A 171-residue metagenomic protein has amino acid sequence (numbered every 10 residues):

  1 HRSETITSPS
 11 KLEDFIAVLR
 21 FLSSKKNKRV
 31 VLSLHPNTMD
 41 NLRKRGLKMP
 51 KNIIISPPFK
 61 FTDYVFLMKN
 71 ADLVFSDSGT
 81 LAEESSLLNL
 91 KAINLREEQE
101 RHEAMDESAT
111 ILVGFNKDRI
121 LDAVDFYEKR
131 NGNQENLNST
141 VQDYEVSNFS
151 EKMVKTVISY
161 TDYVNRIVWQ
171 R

Functional and structural regions predicted by a protein language model:
R2-R171: Nucleotide-activated sugar donor-binding and catalytic core shared by glycosyltransferases and related lipid-linked
